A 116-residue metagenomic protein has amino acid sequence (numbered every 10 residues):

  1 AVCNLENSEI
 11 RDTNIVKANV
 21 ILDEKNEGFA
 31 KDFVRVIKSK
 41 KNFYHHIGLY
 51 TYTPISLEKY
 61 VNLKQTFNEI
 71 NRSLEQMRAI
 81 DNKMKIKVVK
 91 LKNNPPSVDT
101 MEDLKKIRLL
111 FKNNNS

Functional and structural regions predicted by a protein language model:
A1-T66: Conserved core of the sugar-phosphate nucleotidyltransferase
F43-S116: Conserved alpha/beta core of the MobA/IspD/sugar-nucleotide pyrophosphorylase nucleotidyltransferase superfamily
